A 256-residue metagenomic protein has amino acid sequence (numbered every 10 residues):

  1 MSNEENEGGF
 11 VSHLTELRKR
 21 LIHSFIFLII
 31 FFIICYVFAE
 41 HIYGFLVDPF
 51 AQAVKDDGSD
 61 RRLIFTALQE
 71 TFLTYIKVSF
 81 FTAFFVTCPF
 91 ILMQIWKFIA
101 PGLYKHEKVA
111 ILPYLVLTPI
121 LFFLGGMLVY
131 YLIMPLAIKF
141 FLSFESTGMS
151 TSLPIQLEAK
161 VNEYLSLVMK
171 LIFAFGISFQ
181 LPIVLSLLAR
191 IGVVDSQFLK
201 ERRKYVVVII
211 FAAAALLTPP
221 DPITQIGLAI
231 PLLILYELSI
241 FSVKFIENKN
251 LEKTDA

Functional and structural regions predicted by a protein language model:
M1-A256: Membrane topogenic/interface segments and analogous intrinsically disordered interaction regions
